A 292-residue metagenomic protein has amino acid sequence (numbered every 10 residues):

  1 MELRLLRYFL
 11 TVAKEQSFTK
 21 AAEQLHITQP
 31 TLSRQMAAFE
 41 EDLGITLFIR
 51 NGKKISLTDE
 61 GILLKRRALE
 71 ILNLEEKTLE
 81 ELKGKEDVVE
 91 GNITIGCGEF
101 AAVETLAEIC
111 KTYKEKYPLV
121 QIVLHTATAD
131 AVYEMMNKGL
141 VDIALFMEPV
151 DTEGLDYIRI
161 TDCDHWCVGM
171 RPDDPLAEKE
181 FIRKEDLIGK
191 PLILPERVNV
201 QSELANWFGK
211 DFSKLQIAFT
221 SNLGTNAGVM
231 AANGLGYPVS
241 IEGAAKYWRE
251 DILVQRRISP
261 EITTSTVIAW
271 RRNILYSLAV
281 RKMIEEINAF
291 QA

Functional and structural regions predicted by a protein language model:
L10-T28: Short helix-boundary/capping micro-motifs
E40-L57: A short LG(V/I)-centered, amphipathic sequence patch enriched for acidic residue(s) preceding the LG motif
D42-L43, L64-E86: Alpha-helical linker/hinge and terminal dimerization helices associated with HTH transcriptional regulators
R66, E108-T112, A129-W166, M170 (+3 more regions): Short beta-strand-centered segments that line the small-molecule binding cleft or hinge of alpha/beta clamshell
E90-T152, F212, T220-L223: Central regulatory/effector-binding core of bacterial HTH transcription factors
E153-R159, C163-H165, N222-N273: Beta-alpha-beta core module
L155-W166, M170-L192: Flexible hinge/capping segments at coil-to-helix
K190-F212, Y276-V280, I284: Secondary-structure junction motif
